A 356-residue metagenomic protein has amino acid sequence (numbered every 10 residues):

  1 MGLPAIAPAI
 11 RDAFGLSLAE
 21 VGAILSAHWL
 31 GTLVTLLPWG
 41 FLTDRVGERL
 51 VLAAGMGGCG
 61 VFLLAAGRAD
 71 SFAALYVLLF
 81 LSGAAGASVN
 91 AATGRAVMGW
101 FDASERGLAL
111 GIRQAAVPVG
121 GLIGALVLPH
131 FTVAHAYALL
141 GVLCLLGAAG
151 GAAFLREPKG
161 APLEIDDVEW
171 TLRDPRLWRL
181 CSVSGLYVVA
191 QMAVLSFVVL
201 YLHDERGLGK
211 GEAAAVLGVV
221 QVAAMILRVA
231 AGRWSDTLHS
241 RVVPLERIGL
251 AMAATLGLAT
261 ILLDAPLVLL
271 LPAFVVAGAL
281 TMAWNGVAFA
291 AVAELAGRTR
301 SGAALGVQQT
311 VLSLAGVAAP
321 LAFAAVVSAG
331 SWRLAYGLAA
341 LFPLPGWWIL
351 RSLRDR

Functional and structural regions predicted by a protein language model:
L3-P4, R176-Q221, M225: Extracytoplasmic gate region of multi-pass secondary transporters
W29-L37, L122, Q221-M225, V229 (+1 more regions): Residue-level signature of mid-helix packing/kink "hotspots" within the transmembrane helices of 12-pass Major
V34-D70: Conserved MFS/SLC helix-loop-helix module at the cytosolic interface between two early adjacent transmembrane helices
T35-G47, L227-S240, V327: Helix-to-loop junctions at the C-terminal end of transmembrane segments in multipass secondary transporters
R45-G55, T237-L250: Cytoplasmic membrane-interface "Motif A"-like loop-to-helix N-cap segments of 12-TM Major Facilitator Superfamily
L78-A116: Cytoplasmic helix-loop-helix junction between adjacent transmembrane helices in 12-TM secondary transporters
I112-L155: Helix-loop-helix hairpin linking two adjacent transmembrane segments in secondary transporters
R241-A288: C-terminal transmembrane helical hairpin of 12-TM major facilitator-type secondary transporters
